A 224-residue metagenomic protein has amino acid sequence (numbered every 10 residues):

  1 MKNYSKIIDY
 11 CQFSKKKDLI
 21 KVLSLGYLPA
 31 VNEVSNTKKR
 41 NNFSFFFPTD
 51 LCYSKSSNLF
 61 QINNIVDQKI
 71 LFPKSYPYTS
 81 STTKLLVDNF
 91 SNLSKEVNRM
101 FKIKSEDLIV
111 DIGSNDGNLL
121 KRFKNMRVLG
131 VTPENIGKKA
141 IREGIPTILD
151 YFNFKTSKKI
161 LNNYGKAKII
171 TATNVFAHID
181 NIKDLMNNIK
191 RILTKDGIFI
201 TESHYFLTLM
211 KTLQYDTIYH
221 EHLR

Functional and structural regions predicted by a protein language model:
M1-T83: N-terminal juxtadomain amphipathic helix that follows a signal peptide/anchor or precedes a small N-terminal auxiliary
A30-E33, F199-R224: Short, glycine-/aromatic-enriched active-site segment of Class I SAM-dependent methyltransferases
K104-N115: Conserved class I S-adenosyl-L-methionine
G117-K155: Class I SAM-dependent methyltransferase SAM/SAH-binding core
K155-G165: Short amphipathic alpha-helix with an adjacent loop that forms part of the alpha/beta core around
K168-T171: A conserved beta-strand element that flanks and buttresses the S-adenosyl-L-methionine
T173-V175: Short catalytic micro-motifs in class I SAM-dependent methyltransferases
K183-I200: A short glycine-rich, Lys/Arg-flanked "PGG" loop and its adjoining helix->strand segment in the class I
